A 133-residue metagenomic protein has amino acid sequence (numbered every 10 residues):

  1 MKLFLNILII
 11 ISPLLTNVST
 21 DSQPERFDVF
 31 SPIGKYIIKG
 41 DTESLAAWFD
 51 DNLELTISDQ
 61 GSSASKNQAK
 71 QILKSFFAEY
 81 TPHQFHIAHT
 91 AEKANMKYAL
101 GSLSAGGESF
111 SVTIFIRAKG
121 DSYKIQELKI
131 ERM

Functional and structural regions predicted by a protein language model:
K2-K35, A47: Short, low-complexity N-terminal intrinsically disordered segments enriched in polar/charged residues
E25-D28, K35, E43, A88-Y98: Exposed acidic/polar residues on beta-strands and adjacent loops within beta-sheet cores, strongest in beta-propeller
R26, I38, S62-K66: Solvent-exposed, acidic/flexible segments
V29, I33, D41, Q68-L73: Stable alpha-helical elements in mature extracytoplasmic
D41-N52: Short, well-ordered alpha-helical segments enriched in acidic and aromatic residues
L55-S62: A short gly/proline-enriched turn/hairpin at secondary-structure junctions
Q71-S109: Surface-exposed, charged secondary-structure patches
S109-M133: Short beta-strand edge/turn micro-motifs at domain boundaries
